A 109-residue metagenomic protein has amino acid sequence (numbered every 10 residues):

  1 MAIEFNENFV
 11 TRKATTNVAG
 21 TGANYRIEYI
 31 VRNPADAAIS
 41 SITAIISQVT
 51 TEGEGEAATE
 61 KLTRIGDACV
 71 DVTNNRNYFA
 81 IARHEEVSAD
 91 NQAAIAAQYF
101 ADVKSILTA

Functional and structural regions predicted by a protein language model:
M1, K13, G22, T43 (+3 more regions): Residue-level detector of intrinsically disordered, flexible termini and proteolytic processing junctions
M1-S40: Negatively charged, low-complexity tracts enriched in Asp/Glu with abundant Ser/Thr
I3, I27-I30, I39-I46, I65 (+3 more regions): Weak global preference for isoleucine
R32-D67, D71: Short, contiguous, helix-prone interaction/anchoring segments in small proteins
A58-A109: Acidic, low-complexity intrinsically disordered segments
